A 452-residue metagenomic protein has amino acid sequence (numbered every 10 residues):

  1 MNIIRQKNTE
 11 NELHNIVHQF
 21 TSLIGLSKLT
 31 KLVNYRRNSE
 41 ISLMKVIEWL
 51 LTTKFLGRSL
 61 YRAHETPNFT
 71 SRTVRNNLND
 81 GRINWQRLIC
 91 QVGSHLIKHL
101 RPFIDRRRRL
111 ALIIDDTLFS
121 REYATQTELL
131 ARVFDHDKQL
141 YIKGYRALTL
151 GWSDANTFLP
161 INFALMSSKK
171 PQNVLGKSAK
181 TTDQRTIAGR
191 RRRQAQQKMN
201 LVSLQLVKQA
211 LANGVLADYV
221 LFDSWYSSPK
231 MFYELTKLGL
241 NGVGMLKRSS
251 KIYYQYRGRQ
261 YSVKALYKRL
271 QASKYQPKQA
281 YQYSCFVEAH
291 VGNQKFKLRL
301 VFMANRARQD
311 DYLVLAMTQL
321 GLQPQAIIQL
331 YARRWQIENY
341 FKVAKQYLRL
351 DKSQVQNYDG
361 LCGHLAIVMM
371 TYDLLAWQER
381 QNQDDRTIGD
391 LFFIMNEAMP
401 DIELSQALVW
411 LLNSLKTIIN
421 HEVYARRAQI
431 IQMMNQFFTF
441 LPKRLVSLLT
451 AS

Functional and structural regions predicted by a protein language model:
M1-S39, I89-V92, D105-R108, T125 (+2 more regions): Single, function-defining residue in the core of a domain
N2, D80-K170, S284-F286: Active-site-proximal, Lys/Arg-enriched surface segment that forms a nucleic-acid-binding/basic interface patch
L43, S71, V92: Short, surface-exposed loop/strand segments
L43-L56: Short, amphipathic alpha-helical "recognition" segments used to contact nucleic acids or chromatin
L51, V74-R75, V92: Long, low-complexity, charge-dense
T53-P67: Short, charged amphipathic recognition helices of the HTH superfamily and cognate SANT/SANTA-like modules
E65-N77: Short, basic interhelical loop/turn and adjoining N-cap of the next helix at nucleic-acid- or acidic-partner-contacting
V74-R82, A217: Alpha/propeptide regions of enzymes that mature by internal proteolysis
